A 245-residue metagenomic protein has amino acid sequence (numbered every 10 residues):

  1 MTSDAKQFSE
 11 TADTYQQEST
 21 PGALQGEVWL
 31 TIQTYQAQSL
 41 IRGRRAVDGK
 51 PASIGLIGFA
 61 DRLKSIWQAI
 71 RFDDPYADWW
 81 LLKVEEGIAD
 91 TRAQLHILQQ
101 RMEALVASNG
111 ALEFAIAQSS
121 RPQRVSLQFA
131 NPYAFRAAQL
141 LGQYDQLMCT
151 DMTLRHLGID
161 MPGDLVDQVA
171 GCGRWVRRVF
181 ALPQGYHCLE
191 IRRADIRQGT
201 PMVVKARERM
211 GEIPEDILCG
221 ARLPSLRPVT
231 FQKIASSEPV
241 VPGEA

Functional and structural regions predicted by a protein language model:
M1-L140, Q146, T153-R155, C172-A245: Polar/charged low-complexity regulatory segments
T150-D151, Q168: Short, hydrophobic/aromatic alpha-helical segments in well-folded domains
I159-D160: Conserved hydrophobic residue
G163-D164: Short, solvent-exposed positions on alpha-helices
